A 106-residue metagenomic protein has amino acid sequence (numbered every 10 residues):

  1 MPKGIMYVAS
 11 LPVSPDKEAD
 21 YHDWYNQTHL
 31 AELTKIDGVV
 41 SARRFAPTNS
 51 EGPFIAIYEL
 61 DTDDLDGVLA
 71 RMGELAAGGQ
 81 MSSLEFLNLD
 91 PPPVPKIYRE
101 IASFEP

Functional and structural regions predicted by a protein language model:
M1-P106: Macromolecular interaction modules
